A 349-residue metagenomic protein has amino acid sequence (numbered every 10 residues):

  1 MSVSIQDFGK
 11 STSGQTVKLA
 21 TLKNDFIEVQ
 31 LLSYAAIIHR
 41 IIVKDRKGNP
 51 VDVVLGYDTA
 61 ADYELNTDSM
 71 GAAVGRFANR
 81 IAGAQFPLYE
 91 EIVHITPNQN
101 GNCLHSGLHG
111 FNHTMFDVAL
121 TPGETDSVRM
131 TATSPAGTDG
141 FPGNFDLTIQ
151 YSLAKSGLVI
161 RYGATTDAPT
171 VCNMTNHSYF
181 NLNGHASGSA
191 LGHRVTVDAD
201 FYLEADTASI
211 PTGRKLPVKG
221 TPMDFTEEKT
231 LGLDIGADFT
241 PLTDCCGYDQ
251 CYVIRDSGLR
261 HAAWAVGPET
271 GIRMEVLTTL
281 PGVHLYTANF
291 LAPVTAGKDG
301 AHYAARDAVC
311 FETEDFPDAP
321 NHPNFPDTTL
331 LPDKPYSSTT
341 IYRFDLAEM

Functional and structural regions predicted by a protein language model:
M1-M349: An exposed, glycine/acidic-rich loop-and-rim segment of catalytic or binding clefts
